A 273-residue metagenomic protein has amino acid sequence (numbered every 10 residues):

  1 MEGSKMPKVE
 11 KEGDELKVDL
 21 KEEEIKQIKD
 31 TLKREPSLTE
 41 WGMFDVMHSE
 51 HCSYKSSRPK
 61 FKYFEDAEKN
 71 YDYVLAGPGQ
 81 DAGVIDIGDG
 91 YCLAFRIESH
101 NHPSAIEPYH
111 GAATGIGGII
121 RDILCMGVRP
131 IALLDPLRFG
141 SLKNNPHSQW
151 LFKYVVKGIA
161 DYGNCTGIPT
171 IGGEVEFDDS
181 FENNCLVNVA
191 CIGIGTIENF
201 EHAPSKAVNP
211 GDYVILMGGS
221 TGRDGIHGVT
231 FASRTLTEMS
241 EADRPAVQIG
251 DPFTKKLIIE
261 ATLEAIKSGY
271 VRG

Functional and structural regions predicted by a protein language model:
E2-G273: Glycine/proline-enriched, intrinsically flexible loops and inter-domain linkers
